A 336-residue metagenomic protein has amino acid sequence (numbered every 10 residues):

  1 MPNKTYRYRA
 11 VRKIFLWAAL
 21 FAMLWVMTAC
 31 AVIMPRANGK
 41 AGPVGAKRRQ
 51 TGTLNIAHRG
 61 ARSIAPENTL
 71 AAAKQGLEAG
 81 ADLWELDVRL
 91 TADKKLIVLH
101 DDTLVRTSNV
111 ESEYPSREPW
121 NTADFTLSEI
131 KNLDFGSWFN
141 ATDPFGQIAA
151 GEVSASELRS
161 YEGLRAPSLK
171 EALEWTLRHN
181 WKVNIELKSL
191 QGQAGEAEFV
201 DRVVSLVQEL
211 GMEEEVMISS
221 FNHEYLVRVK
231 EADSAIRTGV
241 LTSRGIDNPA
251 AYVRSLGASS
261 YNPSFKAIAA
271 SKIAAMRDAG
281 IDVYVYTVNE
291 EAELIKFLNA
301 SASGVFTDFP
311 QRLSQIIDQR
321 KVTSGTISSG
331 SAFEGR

Functional and structural regions predicted by a protein language model:
P2, R12-F15, W25-R336: Phosphate-group recognition and catalysis centered on beta-loop-alpha active-site segments
Y6-Y8: Low-complexity, intrinsically disordered or signal/transmembrane-proximal segments
A18-F21: Sec-dependent N-terminal signal peptides
